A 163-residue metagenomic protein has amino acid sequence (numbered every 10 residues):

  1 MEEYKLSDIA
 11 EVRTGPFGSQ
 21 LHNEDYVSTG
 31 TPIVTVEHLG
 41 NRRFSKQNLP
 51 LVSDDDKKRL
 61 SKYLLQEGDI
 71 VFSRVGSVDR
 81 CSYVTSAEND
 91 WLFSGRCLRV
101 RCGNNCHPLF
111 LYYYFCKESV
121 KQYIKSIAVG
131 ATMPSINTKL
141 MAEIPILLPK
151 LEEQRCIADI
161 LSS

Functional and structural regions predicted by a protein language model:
M1-F17, E143-R155: Non-catalytic DNA-recognition/assembly elements of restriction-modification systems
S7-H22, E37-E67, A87: Sequence-specific dsDNA recognition surfaces
V34: Cleft-lining beta-strand/loop regions that shape enzyme active-site pockets
R74, D90-L98, C106-L109, E118 (+1 more regions): A short glycine-rich beta-alpha junction/loop motif
G76-R80: Short, charged beta-turn/beta-strand-edge "cap" motif at the junction between a beta-strand and an adjacent loop
V120-Y123: Periplasmic-binding protein-like
I157-S162: Hydrophobic structural patches
